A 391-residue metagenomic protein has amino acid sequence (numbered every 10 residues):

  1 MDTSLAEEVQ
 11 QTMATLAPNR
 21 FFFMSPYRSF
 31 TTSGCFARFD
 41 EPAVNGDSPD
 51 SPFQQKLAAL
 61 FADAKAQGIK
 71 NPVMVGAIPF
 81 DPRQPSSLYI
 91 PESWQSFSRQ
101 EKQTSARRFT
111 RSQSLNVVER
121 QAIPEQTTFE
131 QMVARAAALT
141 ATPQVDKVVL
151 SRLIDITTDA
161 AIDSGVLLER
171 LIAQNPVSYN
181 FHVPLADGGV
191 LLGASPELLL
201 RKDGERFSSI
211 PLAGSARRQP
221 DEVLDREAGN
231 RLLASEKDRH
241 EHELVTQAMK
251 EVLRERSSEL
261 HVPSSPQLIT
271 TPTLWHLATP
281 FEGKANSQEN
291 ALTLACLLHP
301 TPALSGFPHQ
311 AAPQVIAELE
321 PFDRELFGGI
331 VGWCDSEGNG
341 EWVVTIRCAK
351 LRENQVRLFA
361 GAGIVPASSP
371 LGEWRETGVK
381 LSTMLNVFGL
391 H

Functional and structural regions predicted by a protein language model:
M1-P52, I156-A161: Short Lys/Arg-enriched alpha/beta "domain-start" segment
N19, P72-I78, V148, N180-V183 (+1 more regions): A short glycine-rich, hydrophobically flanked beta-strand micro-motif that places a catalytic Asp/Glu for divalent metal
F23-F39, T157-H240, L244, S257-L260 (+1 more regions): An anion-binding catalytic pocket shared by soluble metabolic enzymes
T32-G34, F39-E41, Q95-T127, V133-A134 (+3 more regions): Contiguous alpha-helical scaffold segments within structured protein domains that host functional hotspots
P49-T158, I162-D163, S258: Non-catalytic accessory segments adjacent to catalytic cores
G76, P143, L200, Q247 (+3 more regions): A residue-level signal for conserved active-site and pocket-lining positions in enzyme catalytic cores
L153-I154, L185-L191, M249-E251, P266-T273 (+1 more regions): A glycine-rich phosphate-binding loop feature that marks nucleotide/adenosyl-phosphate handling sites
P280-H391: Conserved hydrophobic core element of enzyme catalytic domains
